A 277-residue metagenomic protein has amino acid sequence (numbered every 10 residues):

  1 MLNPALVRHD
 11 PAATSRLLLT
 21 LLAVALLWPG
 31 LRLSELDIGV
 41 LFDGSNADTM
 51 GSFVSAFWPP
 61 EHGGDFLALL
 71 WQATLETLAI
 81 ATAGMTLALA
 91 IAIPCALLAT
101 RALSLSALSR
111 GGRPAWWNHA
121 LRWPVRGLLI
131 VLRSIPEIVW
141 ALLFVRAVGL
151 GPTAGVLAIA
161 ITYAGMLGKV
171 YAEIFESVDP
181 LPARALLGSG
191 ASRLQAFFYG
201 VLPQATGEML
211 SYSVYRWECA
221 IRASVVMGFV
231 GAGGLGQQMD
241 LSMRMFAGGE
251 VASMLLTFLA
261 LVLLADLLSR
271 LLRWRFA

Functional and structural regions predicted by a protein language model:
M1-P94, L98-A120, A277: N-terminal, non-cleaved signal-anchor transmembrane helix
D37, I93-R101, V170-S177, L181 (+2 more regions): Membrane-spanning helices that line or support transport/gating and their immediate boundary helices in channels
W71-A79, R122-L132, V214, E218 (+1 more regions): Alpha-helical membrane-interface segments at transmembrane helix boundaries
M85-I93, L97, R101, I138 (+8 more regions): Hydrophobic positions within alpha-helical transmembrane segments of bacterial inner-membrane proteins
P114-A158: Generic hydrophobic transmembrane alpha-helix motif, especially the helices
L143-R146, L150-V201, G207-R216, L267: Membrane-cytosol interface at the C-terminal ends of specific transmembrane alpha-helices in multi-pass membrane
R146, R222-F258, A277: Glycine-rich helix-loop "coupling/hinge" segments at transmembrane-helix boundaries in multipass transporters
S211, A252-A277: C-terminal transmembrane helix and the adjacent membrane-cytosol boundary/short C-terminal tail of inner/organellar
